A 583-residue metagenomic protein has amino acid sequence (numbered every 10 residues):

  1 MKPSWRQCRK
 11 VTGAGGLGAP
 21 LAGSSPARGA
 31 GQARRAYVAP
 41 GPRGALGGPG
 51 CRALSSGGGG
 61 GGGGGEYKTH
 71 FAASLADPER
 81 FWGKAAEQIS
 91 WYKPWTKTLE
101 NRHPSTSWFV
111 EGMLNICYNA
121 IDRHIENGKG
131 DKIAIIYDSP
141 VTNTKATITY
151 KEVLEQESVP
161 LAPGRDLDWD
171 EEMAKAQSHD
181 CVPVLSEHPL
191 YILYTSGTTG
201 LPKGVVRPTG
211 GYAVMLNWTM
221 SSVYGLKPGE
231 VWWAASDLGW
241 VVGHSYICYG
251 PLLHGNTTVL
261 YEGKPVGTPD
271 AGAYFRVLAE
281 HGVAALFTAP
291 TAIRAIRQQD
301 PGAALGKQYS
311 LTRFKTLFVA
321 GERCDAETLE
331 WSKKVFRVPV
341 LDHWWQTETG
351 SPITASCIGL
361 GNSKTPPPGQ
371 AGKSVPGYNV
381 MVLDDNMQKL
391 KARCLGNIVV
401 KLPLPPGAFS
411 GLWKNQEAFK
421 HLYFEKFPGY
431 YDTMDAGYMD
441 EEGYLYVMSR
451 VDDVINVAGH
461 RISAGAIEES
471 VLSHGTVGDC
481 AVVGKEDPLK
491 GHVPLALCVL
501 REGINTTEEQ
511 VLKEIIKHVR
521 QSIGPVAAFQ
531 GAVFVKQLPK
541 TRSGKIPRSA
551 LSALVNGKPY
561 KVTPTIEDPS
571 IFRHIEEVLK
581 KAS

Functional and structural regions predicted by a protein language model:
K2-R165, L579-S583: N-lobe entry segment of adenylate-forming
S74, I121-I125, V153, E157 (+8 more regions): Adenylate-forming
D131-I133, P160-Y194, L201, G211 (+3 more regions): Conserved pre-ATP/AMP-binding loop-to-beta segment of ANL
V153, P189, T195-T198, M220 (+8 more regions): Conserved S/T- and glycine-rich ATP-binding loop of Class I adenylate-forming
E155-L167, P228-G229, H254-T257, E262-C394 (+3 more regions): Conserved adenylate-forming
G211, L216, V223-E262: Conserved AMP-binding loop of ANL adenylate-forming enzymes
A279, L286, V400, L404-P405 (+7 more regions): AMP-binding/adenylate-forming catalytic core of the ANL superfamily
N386-M387, L489, L495, V535-G557: Flexible lysine-rich "adenylation lid" loop at the C-terminal edge of ANL adenylation domains
